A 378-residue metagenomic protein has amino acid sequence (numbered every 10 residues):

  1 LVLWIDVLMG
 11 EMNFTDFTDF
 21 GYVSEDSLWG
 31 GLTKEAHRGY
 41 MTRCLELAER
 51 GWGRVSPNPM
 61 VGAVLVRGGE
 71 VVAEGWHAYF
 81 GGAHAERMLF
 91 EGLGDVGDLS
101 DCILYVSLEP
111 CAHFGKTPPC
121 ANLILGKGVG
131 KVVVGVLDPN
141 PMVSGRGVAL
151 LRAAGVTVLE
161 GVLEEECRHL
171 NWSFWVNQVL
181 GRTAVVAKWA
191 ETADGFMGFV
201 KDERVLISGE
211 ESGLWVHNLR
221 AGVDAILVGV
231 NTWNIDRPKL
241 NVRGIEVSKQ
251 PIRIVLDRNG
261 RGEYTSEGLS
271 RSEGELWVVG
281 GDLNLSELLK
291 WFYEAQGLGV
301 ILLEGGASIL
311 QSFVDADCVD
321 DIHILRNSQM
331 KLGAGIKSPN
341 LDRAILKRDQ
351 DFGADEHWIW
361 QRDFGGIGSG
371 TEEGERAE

Functional and structural regions predicted by a protein language model:
L1-D6, N13-V23: Short, low-complexity, charge-dense intrinsically disordered segments
G10, G21-P59, E74, L93-G94 (+3 more regions): Enzymes that bind and transform nitrogen-containing heteroaromatic metabolites
R54-V55, G82, V148, V162-A190: Proteins enriched for Cys/Gly/acidic motifs involved in redox and nucleic-acid/cofactor modification
G62: Helix-turn-helix
L65-E166, I252, S312-V314: Zn2+-dependent cytidine deaminase-like catalytic core
C102-A112, L180-E191: N-terminal pre-triad scaffold of radical SAM enzymes
S144-V148, L170-F174, P238-N241, A334-I336: Short secondary-structure transition/capping segments
